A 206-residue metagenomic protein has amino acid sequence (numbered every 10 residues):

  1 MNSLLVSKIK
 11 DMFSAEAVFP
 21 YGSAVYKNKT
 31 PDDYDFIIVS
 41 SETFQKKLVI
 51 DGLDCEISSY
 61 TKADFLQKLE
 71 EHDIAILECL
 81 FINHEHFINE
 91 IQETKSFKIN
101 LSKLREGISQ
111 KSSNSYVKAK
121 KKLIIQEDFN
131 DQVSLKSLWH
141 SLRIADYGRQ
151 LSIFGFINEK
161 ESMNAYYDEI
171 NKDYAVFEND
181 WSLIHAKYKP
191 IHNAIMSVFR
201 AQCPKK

Functional and structural regions predicted by a protein language model:
M1-N2, I57, C79, S96 (+2 more regions): Soluble or luminal CAZymes and related metallo-dependent hydrolases
M1-Y21: Helical scaffold of the NTase/Pol beta-like nucleotidyltransferase catalytic core
L5-K8, Q45-K47, Q150: Tryptophan-centric aromatic hotspots in well-structured domains and transmembrane helices
K8-I9, V25-K27, D131: Short, flexible, glycine/charge-rich loop motifs used to bind or transfer phosphoryl groups or to couple energy/partner
F13, K29-P31, K136: A generic fold-level signal
Y21-D64, S141: Catalytic metal-binding acidic patch
K46-K122: A basic- and aromatic-enriched beta-loop-alpha substructure that forms the phosphate/nucleotide- and DNA/RNA-contacting
Q92-K206: Conserved nucleotidyltransferase catalytic core and NTase-mimicking acidic/glycine-rich helix/loop elements in nucleic
